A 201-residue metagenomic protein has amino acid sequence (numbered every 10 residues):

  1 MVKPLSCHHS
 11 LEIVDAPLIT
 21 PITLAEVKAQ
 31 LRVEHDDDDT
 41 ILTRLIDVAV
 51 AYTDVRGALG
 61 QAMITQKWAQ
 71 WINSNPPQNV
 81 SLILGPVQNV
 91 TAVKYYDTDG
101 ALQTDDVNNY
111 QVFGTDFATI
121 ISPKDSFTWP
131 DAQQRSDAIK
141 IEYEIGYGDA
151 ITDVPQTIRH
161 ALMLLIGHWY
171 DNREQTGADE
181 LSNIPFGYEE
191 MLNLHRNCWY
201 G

Functional and structural regions predicted by a protein language model:
M1-G201: Divalent metal-cofactor coordination and adjacent catalytic microenvironments
